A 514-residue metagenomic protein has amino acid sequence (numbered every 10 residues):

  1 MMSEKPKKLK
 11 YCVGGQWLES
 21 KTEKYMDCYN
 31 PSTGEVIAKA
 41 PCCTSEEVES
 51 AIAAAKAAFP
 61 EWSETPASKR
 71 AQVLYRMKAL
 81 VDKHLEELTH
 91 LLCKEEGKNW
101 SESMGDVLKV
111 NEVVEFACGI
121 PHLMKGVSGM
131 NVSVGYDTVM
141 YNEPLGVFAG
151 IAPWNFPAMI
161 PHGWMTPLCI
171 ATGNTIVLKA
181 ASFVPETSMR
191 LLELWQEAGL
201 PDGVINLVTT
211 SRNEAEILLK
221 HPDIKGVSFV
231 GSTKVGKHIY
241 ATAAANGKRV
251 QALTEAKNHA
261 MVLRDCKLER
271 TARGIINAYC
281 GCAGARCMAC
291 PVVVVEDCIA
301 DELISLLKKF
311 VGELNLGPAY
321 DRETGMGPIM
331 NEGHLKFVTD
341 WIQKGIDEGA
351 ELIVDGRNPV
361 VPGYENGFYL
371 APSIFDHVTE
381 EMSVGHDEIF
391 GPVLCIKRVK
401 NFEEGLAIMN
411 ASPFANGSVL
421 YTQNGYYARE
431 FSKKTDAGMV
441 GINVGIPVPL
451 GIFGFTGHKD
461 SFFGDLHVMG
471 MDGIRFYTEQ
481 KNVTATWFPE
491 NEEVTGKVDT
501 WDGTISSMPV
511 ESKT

Functional and structural regions predicted by a protein language model:
M1-S32, R357, S512-T514: Hydrophobic face of amphipathic alpha-helices that form TPR/SEL1-like repeat modules and related alpha-solenoid
T33-A38, I224, M261, N315 (+2 more regions): Conserved C-terminal structural/oligomerization subdomain of aldehyde/semialdehyde dehydrogenase
G34, R70, L92, V114 (+9 more regions): Residue-level signal for inorganic ion chemistry
I37-C43, A58-E64, A149-G150, A260-L263 (+5 more regions): Short, well-ordered beta-strand elements within core beta-sheets of diverse protein domains
I37-K125, G135: Glycine-rich loop-to-alpha-helix module at the N-terminal edge of alpha/beta enzyme cores
F59, S63, K78-L85, T89 (+19 more regions): Structural signal for hydrophobic packing residues in well-ordered secondary-structure cores of soluble enzyme domains
G126-R270, E323, V399, G464: Rossmann-like NAD(P) dinucleotide-binding subdomain of oxidoreductase/dehydrogenase enzymes
K234-T379, I442, E492-E493, V498-K513: ALDH superfamily catalytic-core signature
